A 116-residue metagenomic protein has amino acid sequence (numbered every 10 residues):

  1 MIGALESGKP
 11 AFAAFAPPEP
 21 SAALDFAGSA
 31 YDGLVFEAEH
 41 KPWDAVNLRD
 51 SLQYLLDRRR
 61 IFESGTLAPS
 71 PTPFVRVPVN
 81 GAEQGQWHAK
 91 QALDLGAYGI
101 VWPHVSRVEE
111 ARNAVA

Functional and structural regions predicted by a protein language model:
M1-A116: Expand to "…catalyze enediolate/carbanion chemistry for C-C bond making/breaking, isomerization, decarboxylation
